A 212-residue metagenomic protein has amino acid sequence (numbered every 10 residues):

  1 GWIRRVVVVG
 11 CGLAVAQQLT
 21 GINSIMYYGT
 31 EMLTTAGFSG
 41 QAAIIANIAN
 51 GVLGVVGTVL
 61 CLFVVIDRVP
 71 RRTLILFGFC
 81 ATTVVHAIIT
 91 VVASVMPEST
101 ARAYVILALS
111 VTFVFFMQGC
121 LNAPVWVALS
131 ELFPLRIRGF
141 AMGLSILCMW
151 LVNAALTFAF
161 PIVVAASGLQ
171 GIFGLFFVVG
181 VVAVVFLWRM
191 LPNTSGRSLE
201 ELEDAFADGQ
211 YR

Functional and structural regions predicted by a protein language model:
G1-R212: Alpha-helical transmembrane bundle of multi-pass membrane proteins
